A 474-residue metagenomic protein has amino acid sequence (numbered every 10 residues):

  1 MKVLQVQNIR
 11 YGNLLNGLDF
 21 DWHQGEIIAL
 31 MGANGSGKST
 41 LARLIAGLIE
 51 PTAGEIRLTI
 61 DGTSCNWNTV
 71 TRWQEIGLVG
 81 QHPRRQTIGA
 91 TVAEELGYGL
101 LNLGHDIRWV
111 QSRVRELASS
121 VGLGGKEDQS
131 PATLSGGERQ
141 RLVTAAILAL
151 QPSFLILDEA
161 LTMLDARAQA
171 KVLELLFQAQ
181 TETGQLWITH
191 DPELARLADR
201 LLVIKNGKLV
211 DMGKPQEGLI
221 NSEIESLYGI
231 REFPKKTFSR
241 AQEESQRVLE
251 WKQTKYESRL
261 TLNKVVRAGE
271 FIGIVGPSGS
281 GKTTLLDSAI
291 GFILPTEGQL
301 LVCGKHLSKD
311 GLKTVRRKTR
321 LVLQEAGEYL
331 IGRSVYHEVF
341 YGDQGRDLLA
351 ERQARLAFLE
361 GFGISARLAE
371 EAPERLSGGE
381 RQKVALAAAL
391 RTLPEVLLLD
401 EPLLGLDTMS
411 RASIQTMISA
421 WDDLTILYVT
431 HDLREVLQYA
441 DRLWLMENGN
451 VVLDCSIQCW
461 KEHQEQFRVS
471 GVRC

Functional and structural regions predicted by a protein language model:
A46, I290: Helix-to-loop junction immediately C-terminal to a conserved catalytic motif
T63-G77, A179, H306-R320, H463: ABC ATPase NBD coupling module
R108-K126, A350-R367: Conserved ABC ATPase "signature" region
S130-L134, E138, A372-L376, E380: Conserved ABC ATPase signature
L155-E159, L397-E401: Catalytic Walker B motif of ABC-type/P-loop ATPase nucleotide-binding domains
E182-T189, L424-V429: Conserved H-loop
K208-I230, N450-R473: Conserved beta-strand-loop-alpha-helix hinge in the C-terminal portion of ABC ATPase nucleotide-binding domains
